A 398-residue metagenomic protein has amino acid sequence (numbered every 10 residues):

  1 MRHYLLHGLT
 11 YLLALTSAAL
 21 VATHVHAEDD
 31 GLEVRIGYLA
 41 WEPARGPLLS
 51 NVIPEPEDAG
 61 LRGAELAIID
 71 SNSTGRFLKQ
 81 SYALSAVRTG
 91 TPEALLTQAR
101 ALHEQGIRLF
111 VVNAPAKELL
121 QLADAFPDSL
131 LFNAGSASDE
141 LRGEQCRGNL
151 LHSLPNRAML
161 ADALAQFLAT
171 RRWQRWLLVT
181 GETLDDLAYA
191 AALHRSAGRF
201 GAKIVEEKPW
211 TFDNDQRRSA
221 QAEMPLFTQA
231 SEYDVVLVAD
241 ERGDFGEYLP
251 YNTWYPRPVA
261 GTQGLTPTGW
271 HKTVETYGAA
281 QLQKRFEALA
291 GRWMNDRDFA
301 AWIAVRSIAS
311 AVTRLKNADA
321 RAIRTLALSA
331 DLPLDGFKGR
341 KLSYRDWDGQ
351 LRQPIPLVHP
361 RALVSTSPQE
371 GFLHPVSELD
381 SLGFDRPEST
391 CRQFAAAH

Functional and structural regions predicted by a protein language model:
H3-G8, T23-H398: Extracytosolic ligand-binding ectodomains
H7-L20: Bacterial N-terminal signal peptides
